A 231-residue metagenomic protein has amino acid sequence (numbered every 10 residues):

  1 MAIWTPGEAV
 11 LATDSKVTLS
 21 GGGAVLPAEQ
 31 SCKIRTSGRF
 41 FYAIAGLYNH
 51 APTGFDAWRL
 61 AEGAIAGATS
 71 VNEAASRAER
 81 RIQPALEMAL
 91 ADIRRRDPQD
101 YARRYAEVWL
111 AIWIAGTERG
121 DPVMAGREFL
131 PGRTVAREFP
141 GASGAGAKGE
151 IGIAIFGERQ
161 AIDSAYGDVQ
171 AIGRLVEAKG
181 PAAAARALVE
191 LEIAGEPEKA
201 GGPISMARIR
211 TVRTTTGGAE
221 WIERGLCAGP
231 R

Functional and structural regions predicted by a protein language model:
M1-R231: N-terminal nucleophile
